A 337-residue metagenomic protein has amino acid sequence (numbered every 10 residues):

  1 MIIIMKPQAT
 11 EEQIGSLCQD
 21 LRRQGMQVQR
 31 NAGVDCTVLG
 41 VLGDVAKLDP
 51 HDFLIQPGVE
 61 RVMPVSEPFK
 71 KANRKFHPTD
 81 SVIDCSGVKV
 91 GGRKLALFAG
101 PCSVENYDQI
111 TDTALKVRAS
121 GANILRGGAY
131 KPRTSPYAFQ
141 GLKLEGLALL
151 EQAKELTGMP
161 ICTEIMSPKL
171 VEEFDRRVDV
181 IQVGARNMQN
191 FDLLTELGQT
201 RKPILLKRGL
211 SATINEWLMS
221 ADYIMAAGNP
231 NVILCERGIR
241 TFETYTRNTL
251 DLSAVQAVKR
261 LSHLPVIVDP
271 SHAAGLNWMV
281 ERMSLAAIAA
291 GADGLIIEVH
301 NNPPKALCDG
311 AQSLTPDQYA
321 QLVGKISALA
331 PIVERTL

Functional and structural regions predicted by a protein language model:
M1-L97: Non-catalytic terminal accessory/regulatory regions of metabolic enzymes
L95-D112, S135-Q140, P160-E164, A185 (+2 more regions): Active-site mouth loops of central-metabolism enzymes
L95-P101, L125-G127, I161-T163, I181-V183 (+4 more regions): Hydrophobic faces of well-ordered beta-strands that scaffold small-molecule active sites in alpha/beta enzyme cores
G121, E173-Q182, G198-I204, M225-N231 (+2 more regions): Glycine-enriched alpha-helix->loop->beta-strand junction motifs that scaffold or abut catalytic
R126-L144, N301-A311: Glycine-rich, proline-tolerant flexible connector loops at the mouths of alpha/beta enzymes
A129-R133, N187-S253: Conserved anion-binding
P132-V178, Q182, N190-L193: N-terminal active-site wall of soluble small-molecule enzyme domains
F139-T163, L197-P203, L252-V266, Q312-R335: Alpha-helix-loop-beta-strand connector modules within alpha/beta enzyme cores
